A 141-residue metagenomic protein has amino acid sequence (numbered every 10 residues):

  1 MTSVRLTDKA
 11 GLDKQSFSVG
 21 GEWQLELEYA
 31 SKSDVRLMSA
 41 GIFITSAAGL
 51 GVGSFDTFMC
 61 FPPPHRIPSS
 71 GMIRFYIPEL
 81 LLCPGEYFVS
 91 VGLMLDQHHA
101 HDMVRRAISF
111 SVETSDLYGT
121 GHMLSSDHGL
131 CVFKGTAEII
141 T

Functional and structural regions predicted by a protein language model:
M1-T141: Localized sequence-composition bias
